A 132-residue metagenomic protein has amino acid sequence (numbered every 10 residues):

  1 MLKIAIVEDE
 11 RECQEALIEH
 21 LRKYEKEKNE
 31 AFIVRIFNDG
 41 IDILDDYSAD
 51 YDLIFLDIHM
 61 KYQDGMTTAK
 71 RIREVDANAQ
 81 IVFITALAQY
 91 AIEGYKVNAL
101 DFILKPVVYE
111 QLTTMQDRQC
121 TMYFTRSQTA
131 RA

Functional and structural regions predicted by a protein language model:
M1-K3: Non-catalytic signal-transmission and effector/linker regions of two-component phosphorelay proteins
V7-E8, F37, I54: Conserved sequence signature across two-component system core domains
E10-R35: Two-component/phosphorelay signaling modules centered on CheY-like receiver
E27-E30, T125-T129: Charged, solvent-exposed alpha-helical segments that act as regulatory interaction surfaces
I36-D42, G65: Helix N-cap/capping motif at the beta->alpha junctions
D45, Y51-S127: CheY-like receiver
